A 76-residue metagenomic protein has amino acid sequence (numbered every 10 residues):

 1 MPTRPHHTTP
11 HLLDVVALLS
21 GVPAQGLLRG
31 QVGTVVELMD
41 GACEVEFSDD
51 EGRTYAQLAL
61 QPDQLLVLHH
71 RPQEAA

Functional and structural regions predicted by a protein language model:
P2-R4, P10-A75: Basic/aromatic-rich interaction segments and small domains that mediate binding to polyanionic partners
